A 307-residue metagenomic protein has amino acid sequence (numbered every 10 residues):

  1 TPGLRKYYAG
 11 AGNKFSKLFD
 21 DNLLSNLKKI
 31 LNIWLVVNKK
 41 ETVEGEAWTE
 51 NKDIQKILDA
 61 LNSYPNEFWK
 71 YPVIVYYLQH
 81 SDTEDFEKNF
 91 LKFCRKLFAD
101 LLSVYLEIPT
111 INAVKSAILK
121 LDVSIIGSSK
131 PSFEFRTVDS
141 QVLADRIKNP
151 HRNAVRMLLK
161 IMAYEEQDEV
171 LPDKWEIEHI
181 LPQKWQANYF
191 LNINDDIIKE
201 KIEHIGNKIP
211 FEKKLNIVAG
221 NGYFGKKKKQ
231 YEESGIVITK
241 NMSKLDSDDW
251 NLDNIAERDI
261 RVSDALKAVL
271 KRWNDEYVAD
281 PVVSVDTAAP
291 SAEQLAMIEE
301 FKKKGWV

Functional and structural regions predicted by a protein language model:
T1-L295: Flexible coil/loop and intrinsically disordered segments
I180, W306-V307: Short, aromatic- and cysteine-enriched interfacial helices/patches that mediate contacts at lipid membranes
E293-W306: Alpha-helical segments embedded in low-complexity/disordered contexts
